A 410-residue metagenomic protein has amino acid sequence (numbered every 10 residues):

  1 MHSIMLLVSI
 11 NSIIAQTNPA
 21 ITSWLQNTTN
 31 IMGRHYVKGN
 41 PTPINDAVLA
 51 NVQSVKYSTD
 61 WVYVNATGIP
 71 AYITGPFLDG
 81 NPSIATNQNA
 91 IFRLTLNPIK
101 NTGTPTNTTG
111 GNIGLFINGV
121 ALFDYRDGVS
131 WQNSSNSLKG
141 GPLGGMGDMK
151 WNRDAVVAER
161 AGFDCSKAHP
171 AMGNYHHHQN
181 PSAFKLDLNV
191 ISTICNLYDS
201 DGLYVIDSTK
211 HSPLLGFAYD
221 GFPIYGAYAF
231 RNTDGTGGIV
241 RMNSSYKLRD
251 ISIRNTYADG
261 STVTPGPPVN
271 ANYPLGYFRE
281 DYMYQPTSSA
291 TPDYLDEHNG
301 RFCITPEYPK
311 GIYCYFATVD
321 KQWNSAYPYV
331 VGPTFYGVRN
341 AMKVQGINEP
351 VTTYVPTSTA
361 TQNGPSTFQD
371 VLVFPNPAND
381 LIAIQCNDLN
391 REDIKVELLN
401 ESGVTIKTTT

Functional and structural regions predicted by a protein language model:
M1-T17, T361, C386: Bacterial Sec-dependent N-terminal signal peptides
N11, Q362-T410: C-terminal outer-membrane/trafficking sorting elements
I14-Q16, V351-Q369: Low-complexity, Pro/Thr/Ser/Gly/Ala-rich linker/spacer regions in secreted, extracellular modular proteins
Q16-D164: Solvent-exposed N-terminal domain segments of exported/luminal and surface proteins
T102, L122, F184-L188, K321-P328: Short loop/beta submotifs within extracellular cysteine-rich repeat domains
N107-F222, A227-F230: Extracellular-facing segments of soluble proteins and assemblies that are Gly/Ser/Thr-biased and enriched in aromatics
T193-D220, P328-P356: Short amphipathic alpha-helical linker/capping segments at the junctions of internal repeats and modular domains
D220-F222, G226-Q345: Extended, compositionally biased non-globular segments
